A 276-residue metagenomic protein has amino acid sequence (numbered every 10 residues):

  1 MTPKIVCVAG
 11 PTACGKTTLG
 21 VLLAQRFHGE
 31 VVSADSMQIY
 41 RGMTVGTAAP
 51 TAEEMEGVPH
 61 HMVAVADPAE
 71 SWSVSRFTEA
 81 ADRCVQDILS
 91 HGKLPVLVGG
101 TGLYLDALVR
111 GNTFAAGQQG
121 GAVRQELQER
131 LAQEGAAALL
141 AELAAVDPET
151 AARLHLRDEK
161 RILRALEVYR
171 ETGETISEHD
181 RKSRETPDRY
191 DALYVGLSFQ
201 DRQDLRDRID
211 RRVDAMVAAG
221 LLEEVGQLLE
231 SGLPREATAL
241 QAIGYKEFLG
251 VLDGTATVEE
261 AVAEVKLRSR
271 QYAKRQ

Functional and structural regions predicted by a protein language model:
M1-R275: Phosphate/pyrophosphate-binding catalytic cores of soluble transferases and nucleic-acid-acting enzymes
